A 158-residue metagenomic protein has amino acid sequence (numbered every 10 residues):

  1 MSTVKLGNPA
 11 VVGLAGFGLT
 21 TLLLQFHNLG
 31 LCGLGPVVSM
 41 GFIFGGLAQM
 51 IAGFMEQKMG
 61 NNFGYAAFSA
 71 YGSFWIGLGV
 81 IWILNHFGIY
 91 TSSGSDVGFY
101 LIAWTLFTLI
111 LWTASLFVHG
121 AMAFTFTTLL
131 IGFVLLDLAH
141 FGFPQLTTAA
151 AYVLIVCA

Functional and structural regions predicted by a protein language model:
M1-A52, E56: N-terminal topogenic module of multi-pass integral membrane proteins
G7, M55-F63, T113-T125: Membrane-helix interface "capping/anchor" motifs
F26-L34, L84-S95, F141-A149: Helix-coil boundary and interhelical linker segments in multi-pass alpha-helical membrane proteins
H27, I51-M55, G77-T91, I110-A114: Membrane-helix exit/interface motif
G33-G45, Y90-A103, F126, Y152-I155: Structural signature of hydrophobic alpha-helical transmembrane segments
Q49-I76, V80: Membrane helical hairpin/interfacial module
F99-T113, G120-A158: Alpha-helical membrane segments in multi-pass integral membrane proteins
